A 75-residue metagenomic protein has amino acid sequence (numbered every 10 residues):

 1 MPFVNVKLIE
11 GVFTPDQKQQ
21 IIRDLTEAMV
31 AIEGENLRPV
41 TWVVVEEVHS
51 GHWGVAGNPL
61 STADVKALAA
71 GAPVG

Functional and structural regions predicted by a protein language model:
P2-G75: A domain-level signal for the structural core that forms small-molecule/cofactor-binding pockets and catalytic centers
